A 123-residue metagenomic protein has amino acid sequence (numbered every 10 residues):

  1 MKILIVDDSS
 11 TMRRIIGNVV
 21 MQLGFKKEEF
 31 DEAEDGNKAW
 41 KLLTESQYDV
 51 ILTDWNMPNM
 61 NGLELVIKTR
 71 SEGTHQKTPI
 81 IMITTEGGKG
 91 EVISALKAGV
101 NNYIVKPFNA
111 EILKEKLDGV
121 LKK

Functional and structural regions predicted by a protein language model:
D8, K106: A Lys-centered signature of the CheY-like receiver
S10-D31: Two-component/phosphorelay signaling modules centered on CheY-like receiver
E32-K41, G62: Helix N-cap/capping motif at the beta->alpha junctions
K41, L63-Q76: Short amphipathic alpha-helix used as the core "switch/output" element in two-component signaling
M57: Receiver (REC) domain active-site loop signature in two-component systems and cognate sites in sensor histidine kinases
E64, G87-N102: Alpha4 helix (beta4-alpha4-beta5 surface) of REC/receiver domains from two-component response regulators
F108-L117: C-terminal output helix
